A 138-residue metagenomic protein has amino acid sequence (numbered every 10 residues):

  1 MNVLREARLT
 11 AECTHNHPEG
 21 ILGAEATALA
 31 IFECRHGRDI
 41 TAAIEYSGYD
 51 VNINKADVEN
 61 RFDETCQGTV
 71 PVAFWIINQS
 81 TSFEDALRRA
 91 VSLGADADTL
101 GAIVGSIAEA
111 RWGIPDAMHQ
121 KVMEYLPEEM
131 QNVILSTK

Functional and structural regions predicted by a protein language model:
M1-E6, T41-N54, A73-D85: Acidic-glycine-rich active-site phosphate/pyrophosphate-binding loop
N2, P18, L22-E25, R38 (+2 more regions): Conserved active-site and cofactor/substrate-binding residues in soluble primary-metabolism enzymes
N2-P18, C34-T41: Inter-helical turn/loop segments and adjacent helix faces that build the functional surface of alpha-helical bundle
A7-C13, A26-F32, V72-K138: Catalytic phosphate/nucleotide-handling subdomain of diverse soluble enzymes
H15-G20, E59-D63: Solvent-exposed loop and edge beta-strand segments that line ligand/cofactor-binding and catalytic clefts
E19, I40-I44, L100-G101, A117: Flexible, glycine/charged-enriched surface loops at secondary-structure junctions
A28, E33, I40-D63: Small-residue-rich helix-loop
A56-I77: Active-site-proximal helix-loop elements at catalytic-domain edges
